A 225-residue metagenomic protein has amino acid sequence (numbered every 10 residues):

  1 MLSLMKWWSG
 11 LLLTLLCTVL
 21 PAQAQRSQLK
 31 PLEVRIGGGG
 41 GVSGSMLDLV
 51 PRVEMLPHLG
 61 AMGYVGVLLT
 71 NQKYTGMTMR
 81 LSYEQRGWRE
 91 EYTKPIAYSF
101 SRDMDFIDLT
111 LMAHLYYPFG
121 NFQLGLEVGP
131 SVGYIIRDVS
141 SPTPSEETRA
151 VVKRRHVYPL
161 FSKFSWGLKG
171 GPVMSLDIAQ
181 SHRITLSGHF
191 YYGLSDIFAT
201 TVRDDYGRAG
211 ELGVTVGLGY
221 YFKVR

Functional and structural regions predicted by a protein language model:
M1-L32, K223-R225: Cleavable N-terminal export/targeting peptides
A24-L68, K223-R225: Short glycine/proline- and aromatic-enriched beta-strand/turn motifs that initiate or cap beta-hairpins
S27-I36, K73-M77, G120-L126, S162-F164 (+2 more regions): Outer-envelope beta-barrel architecture signal
V34, L59-V65, I107-L111, W166-P172 (+1 more regions): Hydrophobic, lipid-facing positions within transmembrane beta-strands of outer-membrane proteins
G40-S43, E84, F190-Y191: Generic short beta-strand segments
S43-L56, Q85-F106, Y134-S165, D196-G213: Extracellular/periplasm-exposed beta-strand and loop segments of Gram-negative cell-envelope proteins, dominated by
L68-E147, I178-Q180, G217-R225: Gram-negative (and chloroplast) outer-membrane scaffold detector with strong preference for beta-barrel transmembrane
S165, G170-R225: Predominantly the C-terminal beta-signal and adjacent terminal strand-loop region of outer-membrane beta-barrel
